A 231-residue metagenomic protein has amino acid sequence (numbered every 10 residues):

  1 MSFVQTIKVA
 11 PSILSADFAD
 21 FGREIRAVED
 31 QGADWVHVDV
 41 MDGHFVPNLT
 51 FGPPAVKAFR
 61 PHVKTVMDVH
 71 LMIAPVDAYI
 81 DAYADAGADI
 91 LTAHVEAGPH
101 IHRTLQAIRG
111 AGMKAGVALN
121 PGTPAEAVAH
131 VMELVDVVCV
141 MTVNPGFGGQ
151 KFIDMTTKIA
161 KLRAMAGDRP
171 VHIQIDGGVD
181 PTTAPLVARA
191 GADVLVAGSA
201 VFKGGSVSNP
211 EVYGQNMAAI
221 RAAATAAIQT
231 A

Functional and structural regions predicted by a protein language model:
M1-T92, E96-H100, A107-A115, V128-V135 (+8 more regions): Conserved N-terminal beta1-alpha1 strand-loop-helix module at the mouth
H37, Q174-I175: Generic enzyme active-site microenvironment
A118-G122: Short gly/ser/thr-rich secondary-structure transition/capping motifs
V143: Aromatic "clamp/platform" in nucleotide-sugar-dependent glycosyltransferases that forms part of the donor/acceptor
I153, H172-Q174, A188-R189, D193-V194 (+1 more regions): Active-site-adjacent loop and "lid" segments of alpha/beta metabolic enzymes
G178-A190: Acidic, divalent-metal-coordinating active-site segment for phosphoryl/phosphodiester hydrolysis, typified by short
G191-A197, F202-K203: Acidic, Mg2+-coordinating phosphoryl-transfer loop and its flanking beta/alpha structural elements, shared across
